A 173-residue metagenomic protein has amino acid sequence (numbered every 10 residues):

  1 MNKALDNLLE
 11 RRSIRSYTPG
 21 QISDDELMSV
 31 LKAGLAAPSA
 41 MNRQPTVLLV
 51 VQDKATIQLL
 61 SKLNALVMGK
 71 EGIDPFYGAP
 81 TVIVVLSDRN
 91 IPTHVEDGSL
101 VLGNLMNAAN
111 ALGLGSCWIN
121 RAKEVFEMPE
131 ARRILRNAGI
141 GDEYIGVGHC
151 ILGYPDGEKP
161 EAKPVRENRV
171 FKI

Functional and structural regions predicted by a protein language model:
M1-I173: Acidic, surface-exposed loops and disordered segments
